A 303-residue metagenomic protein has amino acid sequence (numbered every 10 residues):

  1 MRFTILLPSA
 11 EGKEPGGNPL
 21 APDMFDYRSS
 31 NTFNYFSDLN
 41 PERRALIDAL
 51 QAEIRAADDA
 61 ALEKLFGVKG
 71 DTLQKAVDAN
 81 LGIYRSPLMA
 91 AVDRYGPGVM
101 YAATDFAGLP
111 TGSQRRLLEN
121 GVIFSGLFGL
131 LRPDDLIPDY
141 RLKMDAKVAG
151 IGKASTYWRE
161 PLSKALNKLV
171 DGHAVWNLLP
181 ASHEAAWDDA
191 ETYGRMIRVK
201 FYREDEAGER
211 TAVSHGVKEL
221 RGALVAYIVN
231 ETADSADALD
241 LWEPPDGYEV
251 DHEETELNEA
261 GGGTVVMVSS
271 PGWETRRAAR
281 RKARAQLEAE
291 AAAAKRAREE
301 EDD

Functional and structural regions predicted by a protein language model:
R2-L142: Near-N-terminal "mature-domain entry" segment
E14-P15, W273-A278: Short, surface-exposed beta-strand/loop "edge" segments at domain boundaries and coil↔beta transitions
F106-T275, A283-Q286: Internal, well-folded beta-alpha domain core
R284-D303: Intrinsic disorder/low-complexity signal
